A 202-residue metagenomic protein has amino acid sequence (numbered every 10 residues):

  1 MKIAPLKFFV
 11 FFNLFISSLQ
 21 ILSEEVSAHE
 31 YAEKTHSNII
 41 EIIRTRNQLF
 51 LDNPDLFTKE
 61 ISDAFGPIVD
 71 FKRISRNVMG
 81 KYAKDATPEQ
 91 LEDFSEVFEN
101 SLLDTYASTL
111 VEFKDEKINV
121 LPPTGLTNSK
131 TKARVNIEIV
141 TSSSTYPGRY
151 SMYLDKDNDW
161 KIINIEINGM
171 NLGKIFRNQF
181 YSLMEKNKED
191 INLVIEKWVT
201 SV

Functional and structural regions predicted by a protein language model:
K2-F12: Sec-dependent signal peptide recognition, specifically the positively charged N-region followed immediately by
I21-L22: Signal peptide processing junction and immediate N-terminal pro/mature segment of secreted/exported proteins
E25-Y106: Early exported N-terminus immediately downstream of N-terminal targeting peptides
F98, T124, I137-T141, M152-L154 (+1 more regions): A mature extracytoplasmic/lumenal domain signature
D104-R149, T200-V202: Surface-exposed, charged secondary-structure patches
P147-K174: Short beta-strand edge/turn micro-motifs at domain boundaries
N164-V202: Low-complexity, intrinsically disordered terminal/linker segments enriched in charged and Gly/Pro repeats
